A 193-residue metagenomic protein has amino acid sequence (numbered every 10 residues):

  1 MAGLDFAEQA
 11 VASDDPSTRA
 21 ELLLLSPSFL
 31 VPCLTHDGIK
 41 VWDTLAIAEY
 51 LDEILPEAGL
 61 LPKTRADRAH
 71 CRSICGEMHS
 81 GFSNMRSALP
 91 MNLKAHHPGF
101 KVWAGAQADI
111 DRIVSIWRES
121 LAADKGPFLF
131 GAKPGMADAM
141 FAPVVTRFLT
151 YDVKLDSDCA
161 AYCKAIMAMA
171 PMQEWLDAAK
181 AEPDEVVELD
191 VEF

Functional and structural regions predicted by a protein language model:
M1-W103: GST-like domain detector, emphasizing the conserved glutathione-binding G-site in the N-terminal thioredoxin-like
E8, S157, W175-L176: A generic structural-conservation signal
A12-D15, Y162, K180: Conserved beta-strand edge residues that scaffold enzyme active sites
T18-R19, M167, E185-V186: Short Asp/Glu-rich motifs
L24, A168, D177: Phosphate-coordinating loops and pocket residues in cytosolic domains that bind phosphorylated ligands
D52, V144-V145, L176: Active-site-flanking alpha-helical
M78, F82-P171: GST-like fold's C-terminal all-alpha helical module
A179-F193: Acidic/histidine-enriched, glycine/proline-rich intrinsically disordered or flexible terminal extensions
